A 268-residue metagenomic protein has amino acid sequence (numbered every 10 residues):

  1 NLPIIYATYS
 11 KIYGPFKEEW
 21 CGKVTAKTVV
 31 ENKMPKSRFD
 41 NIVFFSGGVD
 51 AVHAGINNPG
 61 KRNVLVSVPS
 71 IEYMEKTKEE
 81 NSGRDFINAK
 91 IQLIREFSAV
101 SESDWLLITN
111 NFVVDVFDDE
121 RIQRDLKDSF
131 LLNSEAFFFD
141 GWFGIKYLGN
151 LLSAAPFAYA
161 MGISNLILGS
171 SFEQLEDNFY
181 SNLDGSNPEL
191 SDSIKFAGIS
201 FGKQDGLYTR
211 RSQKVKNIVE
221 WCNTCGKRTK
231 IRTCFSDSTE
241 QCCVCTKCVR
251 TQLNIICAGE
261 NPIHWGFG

Functional and structural regions predicted by a protein language model:
N1-N41, V49-G268: Nucleotide-activated chemistry modules centered on ATP-dependent adenylation/adenylyltransferase
